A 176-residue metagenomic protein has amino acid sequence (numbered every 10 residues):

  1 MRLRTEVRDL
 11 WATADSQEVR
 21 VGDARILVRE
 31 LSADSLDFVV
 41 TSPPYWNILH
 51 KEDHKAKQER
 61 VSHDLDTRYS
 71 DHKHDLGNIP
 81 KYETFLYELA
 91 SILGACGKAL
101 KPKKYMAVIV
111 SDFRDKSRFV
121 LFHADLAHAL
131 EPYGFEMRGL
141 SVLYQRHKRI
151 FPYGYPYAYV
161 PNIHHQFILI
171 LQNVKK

Functional and structural regions predicted by a protein language model:
M1-K176: Class I S-adenosyl-L-methionine-dependent methyltransferase catalytic core
